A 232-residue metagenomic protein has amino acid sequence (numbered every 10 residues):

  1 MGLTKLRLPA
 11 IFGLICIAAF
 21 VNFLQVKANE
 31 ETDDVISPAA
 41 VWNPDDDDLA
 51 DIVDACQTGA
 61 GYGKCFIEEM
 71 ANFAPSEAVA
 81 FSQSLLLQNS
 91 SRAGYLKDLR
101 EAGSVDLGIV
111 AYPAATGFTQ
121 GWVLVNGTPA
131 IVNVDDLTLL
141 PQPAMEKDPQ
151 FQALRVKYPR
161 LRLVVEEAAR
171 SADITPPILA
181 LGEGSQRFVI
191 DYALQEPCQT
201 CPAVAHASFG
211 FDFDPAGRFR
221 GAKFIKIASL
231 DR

Functional and structural regions predicted by a protein language model:
G2-F12: Bacterial N-terminal signal peptides that target proteins for export
I11-A19: Bacterial N-terminal signal peptides
A19-Q25: C-terminal segment of classical bacterial N-terminal signal peptides
V26-E30: Boundary at the C-terminal end of the N-terminal hydrophobic targeting segment
T32-A169: Extended, low-hydrophobicity segments enriched in charged/polar residues
T119-V134, C201-A222: A short, surface-exposed beta-strand/turn
A153-A207: Acidic, glycine-rich flexible loop segments
L194-Q195, A222-R232: Short, solvent-exposed aromatic-acidic interface loops
